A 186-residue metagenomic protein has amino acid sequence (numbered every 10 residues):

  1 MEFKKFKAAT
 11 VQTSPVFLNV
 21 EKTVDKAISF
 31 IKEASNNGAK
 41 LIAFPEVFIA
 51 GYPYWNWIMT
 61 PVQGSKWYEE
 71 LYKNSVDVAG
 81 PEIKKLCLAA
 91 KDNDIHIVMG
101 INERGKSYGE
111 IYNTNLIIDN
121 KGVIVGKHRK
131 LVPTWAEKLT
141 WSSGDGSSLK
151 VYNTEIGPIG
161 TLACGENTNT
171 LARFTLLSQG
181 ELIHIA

Functional and structural regions predicted by a protein language model:
M1-L41: N-terminal glycine-/serine-/threonine-rich phosphate-binding loop
K7, G38-A39, D94, P158 (+1 more regions): Short loop/turn motifs at secondary-structure junctions
T10, A43, V98, T161 (+1 more regions): Structural motif
V11-L18, K66-S75, I156-G160: Short, basic, glycine/proline-bearing loop/turn elements
Q12-S14, P45, R129: Residue-level recognition of beta-strand->loop/alpha-helix junctions
V20, K32-N120: Cys-nucleophile CN-hydrolase/nitrilase-fold catalytic domain and related Cys-dependent amidase chemistry that acts on
K26-A27, I58-P61, T134: Glycine-rich, phosphate-binding/catalytic loops in enzymes
V78, I83-L88, R104-I185: Active-site catalytic loop in hydrolytic enzyme cores
